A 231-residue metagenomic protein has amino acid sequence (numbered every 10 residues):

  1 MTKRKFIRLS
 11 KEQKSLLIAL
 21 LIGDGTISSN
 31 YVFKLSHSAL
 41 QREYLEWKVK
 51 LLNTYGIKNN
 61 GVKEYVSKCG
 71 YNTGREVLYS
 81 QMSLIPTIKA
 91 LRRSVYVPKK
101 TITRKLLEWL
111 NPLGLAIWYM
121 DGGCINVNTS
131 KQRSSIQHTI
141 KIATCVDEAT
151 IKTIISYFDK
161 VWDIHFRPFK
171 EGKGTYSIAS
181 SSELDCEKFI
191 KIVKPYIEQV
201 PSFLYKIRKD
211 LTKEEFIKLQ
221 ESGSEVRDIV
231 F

Functional and structural regions predicted by a protein language model:
M1-F231: Internal intein/HINT superfamily modules and their associated LAGLIDADG
